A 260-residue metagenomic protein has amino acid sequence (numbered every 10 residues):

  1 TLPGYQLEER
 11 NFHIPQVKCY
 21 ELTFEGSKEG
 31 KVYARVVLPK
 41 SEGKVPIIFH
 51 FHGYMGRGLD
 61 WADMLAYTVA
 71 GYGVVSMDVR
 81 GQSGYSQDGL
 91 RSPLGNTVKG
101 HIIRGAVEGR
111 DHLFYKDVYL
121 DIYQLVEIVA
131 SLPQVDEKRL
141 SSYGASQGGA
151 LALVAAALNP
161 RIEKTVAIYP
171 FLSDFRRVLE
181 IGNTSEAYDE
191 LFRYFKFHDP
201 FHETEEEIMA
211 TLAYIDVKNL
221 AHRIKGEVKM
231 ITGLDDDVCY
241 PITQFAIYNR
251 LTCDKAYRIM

Functional and structural regions predicted by a protein language model:
P3-G43: N-terminal cap/lid segment of alpha/beta-hydrolase-fold proteins
A34-L38, K44-Y54, V74: Short beta-strand element of the alpha/beta-hydrolase
L59, L65-L120: Cap/lid segment of the alpha/beta-hydrolase catalytic domain
H101-S146: Gly/Ser-rich "nucleophile elbow"/oxyanion-hole loop immediately N-terminal to the catalytic nucleophile in hydrolases
L153-E203, I259: Hydrolase active-site cap/lid region
R223-I224, M230-T232, D236: Short beta-strand/loop motif that positions the catalytic acidic residue of the alpha/beta-hydrolase fold
D237-T243: Conserved alpha/beta-hydrolase "acid-adjacent" motif
Y248-M260: Catalytic histidine neighborhood in serine/cysteine hydrolases with alpha/beta-hydrolase-type architecture
